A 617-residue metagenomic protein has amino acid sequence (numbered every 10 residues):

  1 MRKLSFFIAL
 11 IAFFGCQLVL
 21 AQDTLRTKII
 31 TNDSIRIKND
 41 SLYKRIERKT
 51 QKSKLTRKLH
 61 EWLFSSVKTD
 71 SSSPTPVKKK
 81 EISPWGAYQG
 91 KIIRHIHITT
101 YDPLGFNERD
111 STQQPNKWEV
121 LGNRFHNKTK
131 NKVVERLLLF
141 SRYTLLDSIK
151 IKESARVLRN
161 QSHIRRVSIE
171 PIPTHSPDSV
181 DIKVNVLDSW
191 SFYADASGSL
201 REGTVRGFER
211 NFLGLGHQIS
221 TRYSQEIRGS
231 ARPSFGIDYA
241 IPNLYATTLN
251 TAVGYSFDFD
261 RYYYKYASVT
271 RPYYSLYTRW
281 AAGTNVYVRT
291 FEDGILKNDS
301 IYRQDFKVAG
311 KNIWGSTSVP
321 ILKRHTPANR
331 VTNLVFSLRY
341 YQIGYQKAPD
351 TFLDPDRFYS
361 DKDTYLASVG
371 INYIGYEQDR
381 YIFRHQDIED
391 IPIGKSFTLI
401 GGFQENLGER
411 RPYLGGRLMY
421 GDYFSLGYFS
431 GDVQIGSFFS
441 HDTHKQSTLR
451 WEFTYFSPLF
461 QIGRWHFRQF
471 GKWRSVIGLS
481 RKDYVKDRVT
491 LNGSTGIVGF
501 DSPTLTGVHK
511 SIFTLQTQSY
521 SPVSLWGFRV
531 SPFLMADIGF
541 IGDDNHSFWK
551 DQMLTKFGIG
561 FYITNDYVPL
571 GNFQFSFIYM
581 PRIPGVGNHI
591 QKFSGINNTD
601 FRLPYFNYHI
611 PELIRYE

Functional and structural regions predicted by a protein language model:
R2, L20-H444, Y455-E617: Immediate N-terminus of the mature polypeptide
F7-G15: Bacterial N-terminal signal peptides
T448-R450: Amphipathic hydrophobic-ligand
